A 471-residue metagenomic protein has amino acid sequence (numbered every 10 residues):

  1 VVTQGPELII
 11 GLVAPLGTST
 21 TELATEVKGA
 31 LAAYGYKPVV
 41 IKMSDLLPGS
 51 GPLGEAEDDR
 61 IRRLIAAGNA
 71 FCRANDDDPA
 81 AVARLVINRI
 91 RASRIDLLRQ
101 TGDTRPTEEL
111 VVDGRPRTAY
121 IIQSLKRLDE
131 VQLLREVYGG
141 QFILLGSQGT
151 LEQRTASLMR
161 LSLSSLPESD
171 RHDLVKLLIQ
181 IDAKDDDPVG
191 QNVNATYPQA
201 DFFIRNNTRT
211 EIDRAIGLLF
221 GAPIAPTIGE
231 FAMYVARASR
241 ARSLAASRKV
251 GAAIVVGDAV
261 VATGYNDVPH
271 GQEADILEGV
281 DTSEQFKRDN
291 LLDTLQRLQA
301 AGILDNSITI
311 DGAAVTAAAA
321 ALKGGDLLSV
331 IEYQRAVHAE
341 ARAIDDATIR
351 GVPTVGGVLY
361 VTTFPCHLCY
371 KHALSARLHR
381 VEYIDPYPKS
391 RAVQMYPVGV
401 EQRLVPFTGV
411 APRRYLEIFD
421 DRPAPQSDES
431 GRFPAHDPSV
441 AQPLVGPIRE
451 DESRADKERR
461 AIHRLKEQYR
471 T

Functional and structural regions predicted by a protein language model:
V1-G11, G35-K37: Extreme N-terminal, non-catalytic leader segments that precede Walker-type/kinase nucleotide-binding cores
E7, Y36, Y138-I143, Q199-D201 (+1 more regions): Short glycine-/polar-rich loops that comprise or flank the Walker A/P-loop and associated switch/sensor motifs
G11-G29: Glycine-rich phosphate-binding P-loop
T21, E55-S93, D185-V189, N194 (+1 more regions): Zinc-dependent deaminase catalytic domain
A33-Y120, L125-K126: ATP-dependent small-molecule kinase phosphotransfer cores that center on conserved nucleotide phosphate-binding segments
I41-L46, S147-T150, P386-Y387: Short, ordered loop/turn segments at secondary-structure junctions
Q123-S162: ATP-dependent NMP and nucleoside kinases share a basic, alpha-helical "lid"
E130, R160-D213: Small-molecule kinase domains that catalyze NTP-dependent phosphoryl transfer to phosphate-bearing small molecules
